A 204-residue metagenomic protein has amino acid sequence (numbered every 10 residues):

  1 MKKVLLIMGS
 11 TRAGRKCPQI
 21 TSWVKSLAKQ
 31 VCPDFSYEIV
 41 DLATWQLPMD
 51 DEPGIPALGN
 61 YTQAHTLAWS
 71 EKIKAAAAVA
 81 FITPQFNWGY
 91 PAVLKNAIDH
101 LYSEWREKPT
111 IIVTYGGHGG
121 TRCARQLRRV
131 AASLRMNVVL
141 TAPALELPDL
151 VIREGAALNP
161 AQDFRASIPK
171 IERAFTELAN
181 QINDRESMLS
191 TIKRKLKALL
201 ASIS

Functional and structural regions predicted by a protein language model:
M1-T83, G89-N96, H100, L158-S204: N-terminal beta1-alpha1-beta2 submodule of the flavodoxin-like/Rossmannoid cofactor-binding fold
M8, A13, W88, T110 (+1 more regions): Short glycine-rich loop/turn motifs that provide flexible caps or phosphate-binding loops at active sites
E38-M49, M136-A157: Mobile beta-alpha loop/short-helix "lid" or hinge segments that flank ligand
Y61, E104-R106, E146-P148, Q162-D163: Short, intrinsically disordered/low-complexity patches at protein termini and at juxtamembrane boundaries
N96, S103, G120-R125, M136-N137 (+2 more regions): Short amphipathic alpha-helical patches
R106-P148: Short, glycine-/small-residue-rich phosphate/pyrophosphate-handling segment
G116-H118, D149-F164: Phosphate-binding/catalytic loops
